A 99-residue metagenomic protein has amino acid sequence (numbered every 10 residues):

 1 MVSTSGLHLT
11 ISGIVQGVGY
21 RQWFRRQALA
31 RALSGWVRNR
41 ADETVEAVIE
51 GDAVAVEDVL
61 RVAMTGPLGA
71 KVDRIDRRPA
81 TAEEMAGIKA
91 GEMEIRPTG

Functional and structural regions predicted by a protein language model:
M1-G99: Intrinsically disordered, low-complexity, mixed-charge
